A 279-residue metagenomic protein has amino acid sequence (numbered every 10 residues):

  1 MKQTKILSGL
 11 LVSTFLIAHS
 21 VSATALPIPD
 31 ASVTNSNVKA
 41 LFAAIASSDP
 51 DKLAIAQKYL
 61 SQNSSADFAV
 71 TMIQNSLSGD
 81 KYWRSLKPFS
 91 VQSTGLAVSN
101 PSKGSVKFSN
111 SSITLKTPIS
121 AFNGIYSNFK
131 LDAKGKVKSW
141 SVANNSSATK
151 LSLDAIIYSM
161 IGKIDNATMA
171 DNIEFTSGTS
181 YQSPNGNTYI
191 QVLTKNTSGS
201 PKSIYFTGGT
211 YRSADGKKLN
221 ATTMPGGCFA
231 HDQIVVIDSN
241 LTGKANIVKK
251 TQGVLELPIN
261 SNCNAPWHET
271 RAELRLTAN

Functional and structural regions predicted by a protein language model:
M1-A23: Gram-negative bacterial Sec-dependent N-terminal signal peptides
A23-D49, K58: Short, low-complexity N-terminal intrinsically disordered segments enriched in polar/charged residues
L53-F108, K218-N220: Short solvent-exposed beta->alpha transition segments
S99-M169: Exposed beta-sheet edge and beta->alpha loop/turn motif
F175-Q191, T223-G226: Short, solvent-exposed beta-strand/turn "edge" segments of beta-rich domains on protein surfaces
N187, D215-R271: Short, solvent-exposed, Trp/other aromatic-anchored flexible loops in extracytoplasmic proteins
T194-S198: Asparagine-centered strand-capping/turn motif at beta-strand->loop junctions
G199-D215: Short acidic, flexible loop segments centered on an aromatic residue
